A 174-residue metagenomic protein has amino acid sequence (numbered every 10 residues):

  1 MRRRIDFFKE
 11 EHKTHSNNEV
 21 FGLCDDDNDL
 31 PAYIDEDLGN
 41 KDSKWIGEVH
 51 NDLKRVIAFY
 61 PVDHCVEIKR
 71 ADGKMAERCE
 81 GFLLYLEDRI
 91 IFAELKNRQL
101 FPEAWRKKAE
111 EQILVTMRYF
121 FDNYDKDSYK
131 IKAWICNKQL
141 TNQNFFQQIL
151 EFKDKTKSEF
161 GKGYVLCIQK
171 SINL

Functional and structural regions predicted by a protein language model:
M1-V62: Charge-rich, low-complexity N-terminal segments
R3-H12, K130-L174: Domain-level recognition of nuclease-like catalytic cores that cleave nucleotide substrates
D35-L38, D42, F59-Y60, H64-K69 (+3 more regions): Electrostatic, structured charged patches in enzyme active sites and in nucleic-acid/phosphate-binding
G47-L86: Active-site metal-binding core of divalent-cation-utilizing nuclease and nuclease-like domains
K69-K74, L100-E110: Active-site-adjacent loop/helix micro-motif of nuclease/hydrolase catalytic cores
G81-L83, R89-R98: Conserved catalytic cores of phosphodiester-cleaving nucleases, focusing on short active-site segments
L84-E87, K126-S128: Flexible, charged surface loops at secondary-structure boundaries
E103-Q139: Catalytic cores of nucleic-acid endonucleases
